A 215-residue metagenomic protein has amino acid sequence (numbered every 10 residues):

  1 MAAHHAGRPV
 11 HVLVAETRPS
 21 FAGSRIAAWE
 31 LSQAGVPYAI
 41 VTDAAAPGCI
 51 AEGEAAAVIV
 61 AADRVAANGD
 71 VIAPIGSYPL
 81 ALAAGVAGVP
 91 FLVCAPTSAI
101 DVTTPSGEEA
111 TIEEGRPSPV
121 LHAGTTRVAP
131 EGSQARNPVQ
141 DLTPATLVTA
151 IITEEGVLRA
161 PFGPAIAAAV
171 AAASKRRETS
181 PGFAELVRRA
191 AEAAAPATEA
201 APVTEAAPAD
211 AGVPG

Functional and structural regions predicted by a protein language model:
M1-L13, F21-R25: Active-site histidine-anchored catalytic micro-motif
A6, K175-T179, A200-T204: Intrinsically disordered, low-complexity coil segments
A15-A194: Conserved phosphate- and dinucleotide-binding cores of soluble alpha/beta proteins, encompassing both enzyme active
E192-D210: Compositionally biased, intrinsically disordered low-complexity segments enriched for polar/charged residues
G212-G215: Residue-identity detector for glycine
